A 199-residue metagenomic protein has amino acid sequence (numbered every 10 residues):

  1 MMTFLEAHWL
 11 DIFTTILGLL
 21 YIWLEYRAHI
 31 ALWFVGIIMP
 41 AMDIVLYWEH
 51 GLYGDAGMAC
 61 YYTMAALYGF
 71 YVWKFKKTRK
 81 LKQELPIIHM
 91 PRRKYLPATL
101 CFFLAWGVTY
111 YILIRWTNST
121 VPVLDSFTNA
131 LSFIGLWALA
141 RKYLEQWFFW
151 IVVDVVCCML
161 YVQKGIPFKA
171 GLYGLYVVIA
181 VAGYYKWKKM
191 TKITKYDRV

Functional and structural regions predicted by a protein language model:
M1-A28, L32, M39, K76-K80 (+1 more regions): Polytopic alpha-helical membrane-helix bundles and their juxtamembrane interface segments in multi-pass membrane
A28-A31, D43-Y61: Helix-loop junctions on the outward
M39, G54-G57, V72, F168: Short, flexible micro-motifs
I44, T63-A66, A180: A short structural micro-motif
H50, Y62-A65, L81-I87: Interfacial loop at the N-terminal end of multi-pass membrane proteins
Y61-R79: Membrane-water interface of transmembrane alpha-helices
